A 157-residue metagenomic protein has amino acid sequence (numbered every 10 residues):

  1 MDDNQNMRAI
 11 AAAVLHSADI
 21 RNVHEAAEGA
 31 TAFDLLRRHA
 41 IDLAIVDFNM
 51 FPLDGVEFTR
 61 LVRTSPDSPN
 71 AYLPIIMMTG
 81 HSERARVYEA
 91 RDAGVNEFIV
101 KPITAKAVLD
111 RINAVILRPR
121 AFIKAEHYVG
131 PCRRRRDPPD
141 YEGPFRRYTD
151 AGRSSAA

Functional and structural regions predicted by a protein language model:
Q5-E25: Two-component/phosphorelay signaling modules centered on CheY-like receiver
A12, E57, A71, S82-E97 (+1 more regions): Alpha4 helix (beta4-alpha4-beta5 surface) of REC/receiver domains from two-component response regulators
E25-D34, G55: Helix N-cap/capping motif at the beta->alpha junctions
H39-D47: Active-site beta3 strand of CheY-like receiver
F51-P52, T79, E83: The feature encodes the CheY-like receiver
I103-I116, R120, K124-A125: C-terminal output helix
L117-A157: CheY-like receiver
